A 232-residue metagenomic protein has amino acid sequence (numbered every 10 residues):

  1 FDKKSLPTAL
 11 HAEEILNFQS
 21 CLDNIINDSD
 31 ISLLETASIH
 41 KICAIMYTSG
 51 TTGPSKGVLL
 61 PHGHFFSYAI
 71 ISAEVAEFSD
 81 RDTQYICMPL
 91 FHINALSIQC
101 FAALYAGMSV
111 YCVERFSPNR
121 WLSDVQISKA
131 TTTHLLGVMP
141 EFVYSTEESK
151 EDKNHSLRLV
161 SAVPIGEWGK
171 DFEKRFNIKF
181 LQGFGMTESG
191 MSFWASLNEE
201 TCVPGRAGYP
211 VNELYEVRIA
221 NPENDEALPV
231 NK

Functional and structural regions predicted by a protein language model:
D2-I39, E147: ANL superfamily adenylate-forming
N27-Y47, P54, E77-T83: Conserved pre-ATP/AMP-binding loop-to-beta segment of ANL
I42, T48-T51, Q84, L90 (+3 more regions): Conserved S/T- and glycine-rich ATP-binding loop of Class I adenylate-forming
C43-S67: Conserved AMP-binding A3 loop
F66-T83, F91-T132, F142, T146: Conserved AMP-binding/adenylation subdomain of ANL enzymes
L122, I127-L135, Y144-V203, N212-R218: Gly/Ser/Thr-rich phosphate-binding loop
R218-K232: Conserved beta-loop-beta connector loops within the AMP-binding
